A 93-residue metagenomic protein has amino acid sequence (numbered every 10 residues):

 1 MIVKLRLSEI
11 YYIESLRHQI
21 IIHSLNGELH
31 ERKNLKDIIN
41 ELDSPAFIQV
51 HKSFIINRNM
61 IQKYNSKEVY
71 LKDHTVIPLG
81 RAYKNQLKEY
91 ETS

Functional and structural regions predicted by a protein language model:
M1-K72: Conserved binding/recognition cores within well-folded domains
L25-G27, I77-G80: Short solvent-exposed strand/turn elements
E89-S93: Tandem repeat protein-protein interaction scaffolds, dominated by ankyrin-repeat arrays but also generalizing to other
